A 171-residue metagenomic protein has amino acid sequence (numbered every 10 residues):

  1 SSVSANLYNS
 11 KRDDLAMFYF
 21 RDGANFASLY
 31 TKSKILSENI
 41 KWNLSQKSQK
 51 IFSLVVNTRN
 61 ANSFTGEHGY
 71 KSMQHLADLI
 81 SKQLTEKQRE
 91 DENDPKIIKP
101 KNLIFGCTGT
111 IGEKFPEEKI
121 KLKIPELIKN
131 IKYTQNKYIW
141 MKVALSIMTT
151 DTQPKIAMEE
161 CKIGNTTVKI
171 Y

Functional and structural regions predicted by a protein language model:
S1-T31: N-terminal amphipathic/basic leader segments beginning at the initiator methionine
N25-A27, Q49, N62-G66, G112-F115: Short active-site-adjacent helix-start/loop capping segments
N25-S48, M148-G164: Glycine-rich oxoanion-binding loops at beta->alpha junctions
L36, F52, G69-I80, P116 (+2 more regions): Generic hydrophobic, aliphatic-rich segments that mediate packing or membrane embedding
Q49-S53, N60, T167-Y171: Cofactor-binding beta-sheet edge motifs in enzyme active sites
S53-G66, I104-I111: Short glycine-rich or small-residue beta-strand-to-loop segments that form or flank ligand, phosphate, metal/Fe-S
T58-R89: Alpha-helical support elements that line or immediately flank enzyme active sites and cofactor-binding pockets
K82-E86, I97-Y171: Glycine-rich, mobile lid/loop segments that gate access to catalytic sites or pores
